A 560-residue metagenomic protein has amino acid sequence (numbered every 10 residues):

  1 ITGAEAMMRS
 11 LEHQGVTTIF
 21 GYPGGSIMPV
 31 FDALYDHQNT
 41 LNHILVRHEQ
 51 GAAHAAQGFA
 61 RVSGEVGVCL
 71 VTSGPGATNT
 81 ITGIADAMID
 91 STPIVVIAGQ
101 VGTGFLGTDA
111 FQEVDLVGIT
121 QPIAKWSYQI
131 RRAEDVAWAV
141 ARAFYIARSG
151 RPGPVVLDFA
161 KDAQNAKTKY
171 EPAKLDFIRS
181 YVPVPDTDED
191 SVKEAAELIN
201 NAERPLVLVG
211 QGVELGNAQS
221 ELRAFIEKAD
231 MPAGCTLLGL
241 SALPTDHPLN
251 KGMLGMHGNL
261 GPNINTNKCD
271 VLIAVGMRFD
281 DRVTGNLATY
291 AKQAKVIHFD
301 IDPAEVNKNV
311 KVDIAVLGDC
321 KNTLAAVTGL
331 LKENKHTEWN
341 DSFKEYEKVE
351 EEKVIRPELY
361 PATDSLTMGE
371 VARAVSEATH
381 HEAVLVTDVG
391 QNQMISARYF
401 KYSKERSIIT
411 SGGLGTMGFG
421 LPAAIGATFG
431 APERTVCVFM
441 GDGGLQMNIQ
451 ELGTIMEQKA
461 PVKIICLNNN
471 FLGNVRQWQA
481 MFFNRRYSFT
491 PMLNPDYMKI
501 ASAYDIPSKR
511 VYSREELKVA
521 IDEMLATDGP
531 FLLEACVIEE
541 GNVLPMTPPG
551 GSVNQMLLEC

Functional and structural regions predicted by a protein language model:
I1-E338, A378-H381, P461-I464, A501: N-terminal alpha/beta PP-like core and its mobile active-site loop of ThDP/TPP-dependent enzymes
A4-T17, G25, V30-Y35, E347-A427 (+1 more regions): Active-site diphosphate/adenylate-binding microenvironment
Y22-G24, H43-H54, C69-G76, R131-A133 (+6 more regions): Active-site nucleophile and cofactor-binding loops and adjacent substrate-binding regions of central metabolic enzymes
H48-E49, T108-A110, V182-A196, L254-G258 (+5 more regions): A general structural motif
I97, L106-Q112, N307-N309, A315-L317 (+3 more regions): Thiamine diphosphate
E134, E197, Q293-V389, R514-E523 (+1 more regions): Phosphate/pyrophosphate-binding active-site segments
V156, H298, V386, F439-M440: Generic enzyme active-site microenvironment
G210-E214, Y360, G441: Conserved short loop/turn motifs at secondary-structure junctions
